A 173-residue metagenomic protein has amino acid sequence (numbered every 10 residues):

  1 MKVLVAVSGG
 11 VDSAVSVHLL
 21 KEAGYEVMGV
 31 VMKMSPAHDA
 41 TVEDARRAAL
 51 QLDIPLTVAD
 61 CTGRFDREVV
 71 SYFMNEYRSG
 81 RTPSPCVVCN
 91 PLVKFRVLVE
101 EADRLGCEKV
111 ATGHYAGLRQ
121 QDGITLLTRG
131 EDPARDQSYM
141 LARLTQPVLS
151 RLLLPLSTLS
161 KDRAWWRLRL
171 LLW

Functional and structural regions predicted by a protein language model:
M1-R143, L153, S160-A164, R169-L170: ATP-dependent adenylation/nucleotidyltransferase module used to activate substrates
S150: Short, glycine-/aromatic-enriched active-site segment of Class I SAM-dependent methyltransferases
W173: Mid-to-C-terminal catalytic subdomains of enzymes that bind/position adenosyl phosphate moieties or nucleic-acid
